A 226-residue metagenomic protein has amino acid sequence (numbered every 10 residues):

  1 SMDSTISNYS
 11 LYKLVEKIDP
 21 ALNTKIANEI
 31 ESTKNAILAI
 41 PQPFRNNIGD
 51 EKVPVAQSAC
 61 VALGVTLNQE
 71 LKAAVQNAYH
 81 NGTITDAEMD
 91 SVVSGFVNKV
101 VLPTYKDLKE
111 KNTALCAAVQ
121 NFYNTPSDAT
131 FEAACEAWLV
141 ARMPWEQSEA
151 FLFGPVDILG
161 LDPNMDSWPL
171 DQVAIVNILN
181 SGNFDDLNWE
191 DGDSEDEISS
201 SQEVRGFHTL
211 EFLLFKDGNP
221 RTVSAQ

Functional and structural regions predicted by a protein language model:
S1-Q226: Mature extracytoplasmic or organellar-lumen-exposed domains after removal of signal/transit peptides
